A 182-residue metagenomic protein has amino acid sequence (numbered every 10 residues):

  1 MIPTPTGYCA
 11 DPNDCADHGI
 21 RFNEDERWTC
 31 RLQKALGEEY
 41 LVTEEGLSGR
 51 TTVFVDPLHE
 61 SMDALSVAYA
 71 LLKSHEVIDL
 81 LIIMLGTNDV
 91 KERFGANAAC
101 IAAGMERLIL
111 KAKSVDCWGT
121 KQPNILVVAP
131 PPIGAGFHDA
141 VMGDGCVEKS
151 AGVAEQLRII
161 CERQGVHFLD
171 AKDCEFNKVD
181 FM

Functional and structural regions predicted by a protein language model:
M1-L47, V53-L58, A70-H75, L81 (+1 more regions): Serine-esterase "nucleophile elbow" of acetyl-processing enzymes
D11-N13, L47-V53, F94-A98, G136-D139: A generic short-segment signal for beta-strand/edge and adjacent turn/coil regions
C30, E38, M62-M182: Alpha-helical cap/lid subdomain in secreted, periplasmic, or secretory-pathway luminal O-acyl-processing enzymes
E44-G49, A171-E175: Acidic carboxylate-rich catalytic motifs and surrounding loops in phosphoryl-/glycosyl-chemistry enzymes
T52-D56, K178-F181: Short, solvent-exposed polar/charged micro-motifs at secondary-structure junctions
